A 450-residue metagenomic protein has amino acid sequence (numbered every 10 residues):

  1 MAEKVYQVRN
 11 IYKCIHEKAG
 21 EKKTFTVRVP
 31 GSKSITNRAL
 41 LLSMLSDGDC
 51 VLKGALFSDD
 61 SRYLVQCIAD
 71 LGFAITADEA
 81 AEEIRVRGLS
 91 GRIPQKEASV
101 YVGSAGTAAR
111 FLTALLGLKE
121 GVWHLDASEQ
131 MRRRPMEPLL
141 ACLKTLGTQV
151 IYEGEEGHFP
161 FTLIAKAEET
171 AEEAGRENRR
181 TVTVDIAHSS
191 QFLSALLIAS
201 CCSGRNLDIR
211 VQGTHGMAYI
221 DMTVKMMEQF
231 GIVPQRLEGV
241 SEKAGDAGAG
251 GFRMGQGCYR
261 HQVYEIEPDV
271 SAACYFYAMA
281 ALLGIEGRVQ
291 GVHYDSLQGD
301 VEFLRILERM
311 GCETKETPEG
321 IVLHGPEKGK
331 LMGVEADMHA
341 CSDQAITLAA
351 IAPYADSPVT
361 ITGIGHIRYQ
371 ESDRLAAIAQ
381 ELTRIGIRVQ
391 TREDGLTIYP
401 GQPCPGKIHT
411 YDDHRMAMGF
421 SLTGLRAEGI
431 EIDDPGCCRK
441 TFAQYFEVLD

Functional and structural regions predicted by a protein language model:
M1-D450: Structural preference for solvent-exposed beta-strand-turn elements and adjacent flexible terminal/loop segments within
